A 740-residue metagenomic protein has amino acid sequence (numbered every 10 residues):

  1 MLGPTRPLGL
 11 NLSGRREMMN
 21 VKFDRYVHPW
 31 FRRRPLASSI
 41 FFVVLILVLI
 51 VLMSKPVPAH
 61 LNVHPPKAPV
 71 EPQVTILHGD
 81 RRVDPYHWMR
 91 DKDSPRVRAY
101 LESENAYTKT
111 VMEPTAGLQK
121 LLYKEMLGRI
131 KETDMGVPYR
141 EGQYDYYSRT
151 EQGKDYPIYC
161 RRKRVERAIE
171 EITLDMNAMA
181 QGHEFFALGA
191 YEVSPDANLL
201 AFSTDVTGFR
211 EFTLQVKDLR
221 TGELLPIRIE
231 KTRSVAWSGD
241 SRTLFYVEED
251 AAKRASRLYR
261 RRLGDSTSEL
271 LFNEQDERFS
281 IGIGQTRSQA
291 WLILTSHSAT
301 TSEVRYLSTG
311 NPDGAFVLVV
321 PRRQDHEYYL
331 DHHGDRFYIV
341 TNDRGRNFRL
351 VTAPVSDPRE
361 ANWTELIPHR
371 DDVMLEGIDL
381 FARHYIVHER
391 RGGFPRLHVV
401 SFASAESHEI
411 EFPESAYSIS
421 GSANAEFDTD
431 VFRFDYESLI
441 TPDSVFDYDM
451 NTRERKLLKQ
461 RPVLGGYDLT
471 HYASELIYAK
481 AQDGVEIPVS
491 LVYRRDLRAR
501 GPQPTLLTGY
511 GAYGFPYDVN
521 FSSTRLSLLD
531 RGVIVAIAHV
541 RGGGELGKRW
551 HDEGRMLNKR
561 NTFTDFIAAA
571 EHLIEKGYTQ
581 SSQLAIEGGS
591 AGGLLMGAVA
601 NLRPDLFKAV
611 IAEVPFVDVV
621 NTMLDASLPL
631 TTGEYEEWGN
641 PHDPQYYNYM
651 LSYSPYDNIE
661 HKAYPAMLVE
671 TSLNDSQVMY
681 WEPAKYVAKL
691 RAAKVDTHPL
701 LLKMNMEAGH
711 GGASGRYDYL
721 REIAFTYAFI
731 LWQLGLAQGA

Functional and structural regions predicted by a protein language model:
L10-M18: Short, Lys/Arg-enriched N-terminal segments with co-localized hydrophobic residues within the first ~10-30 amino acids
M19-F31: Juxtamembrane low-complexity tails/linkers enriched in Ser/Thr-Pro and polybasic
H28, F42-V431, D435-D443, D447-T452 (+3 more regions): Beta-propeller folds
T150, N342, E437, T508-G514 (+2 more regions): Glycine-rich His-Gly loop
V165-R167, T207-F209, L219-E223, S238-S241 (+11 more regions): Secondary-structure transition/capping motifs at alpha-helix termini and the adjoining loop/turn into the next element
L174-Y191, S203-F209, R220-L224, M450-E454 (+6 more regions): Cap/lid segment of the alpha/beta-hydrolase catalytic domain
R359, S401-A403, H408, S422 (+10 more regions): Extracellular/periplasmic ectodomains of large secreted or surface enzymes and adhesion receptors
I537-A740: Active-site-proximal cap/loop segments of hydrolase catalytic domains
